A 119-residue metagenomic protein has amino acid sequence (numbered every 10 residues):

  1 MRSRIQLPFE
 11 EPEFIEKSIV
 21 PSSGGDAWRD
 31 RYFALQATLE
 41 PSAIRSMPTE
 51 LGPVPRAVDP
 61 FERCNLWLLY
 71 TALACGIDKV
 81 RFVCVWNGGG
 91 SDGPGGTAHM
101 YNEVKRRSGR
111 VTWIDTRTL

Functional and structural regions predicted by a protein language model:
M1-L119: Acidic/glycine-enriched connector segments
